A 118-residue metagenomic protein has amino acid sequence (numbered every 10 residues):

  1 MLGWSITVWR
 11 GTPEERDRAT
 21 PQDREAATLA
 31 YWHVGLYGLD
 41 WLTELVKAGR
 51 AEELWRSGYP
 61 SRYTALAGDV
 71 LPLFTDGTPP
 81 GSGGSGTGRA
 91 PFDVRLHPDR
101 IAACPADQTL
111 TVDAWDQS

Functional and structural regions predicted by a protein language model:
M1-A106, Q117-S118: Acidic (Asp/Glu-rich) sequence patches and key acidic residues that form negatively charged surfaces used
L110-D116: Short, well-ordered beta-strand elements
